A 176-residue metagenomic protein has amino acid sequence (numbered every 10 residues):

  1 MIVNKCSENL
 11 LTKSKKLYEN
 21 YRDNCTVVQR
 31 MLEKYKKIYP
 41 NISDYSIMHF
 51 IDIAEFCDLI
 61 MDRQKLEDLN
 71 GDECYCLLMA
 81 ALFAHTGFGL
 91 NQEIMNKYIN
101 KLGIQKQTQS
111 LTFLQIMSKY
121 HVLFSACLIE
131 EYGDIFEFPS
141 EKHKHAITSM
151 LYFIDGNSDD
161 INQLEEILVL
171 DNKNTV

Functional and structural regions predicted by a protein language model:
M1-F113: Acidic/His-rich, divalent-metal-binding segments that scaffold phosphate/diphosphate chemistry
L66-V176: Divalent metal-dependent catalytic cores for phosphoryl transfer on phosphate-bearing substrates
